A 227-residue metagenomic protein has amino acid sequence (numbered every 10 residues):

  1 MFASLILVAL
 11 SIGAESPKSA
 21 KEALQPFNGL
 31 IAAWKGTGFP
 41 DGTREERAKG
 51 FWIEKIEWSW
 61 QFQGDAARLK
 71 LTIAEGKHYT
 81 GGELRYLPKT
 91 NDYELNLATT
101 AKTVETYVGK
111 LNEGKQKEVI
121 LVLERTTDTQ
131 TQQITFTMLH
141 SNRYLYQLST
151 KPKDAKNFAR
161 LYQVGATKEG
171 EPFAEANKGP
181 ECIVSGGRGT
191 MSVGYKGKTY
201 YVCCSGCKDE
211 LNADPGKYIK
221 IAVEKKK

Functional and structural regions predicted by a protein language model:
M1-S11: Bacterial N-terminal signal peptides
E15-S16, L148-A176: Edge beta-strand at a domain terminus
K18-K35, E171-N177: N-terminal helix-cap/turn-to-beta initiation motif at the start of protein domains
K18-L24, G36-Q133: Central antiparallel beta-sheet cores of small beta-barrel/beta-sandwich binding domains
K115, M138-N142: Residue-level recognition of beta-strand termini and adjacent short loop/turns
G179, T190, Y200: Residues immediately within or flanking Cys/His clusters that coordinate Zn2+ in small zinc-binding modules
C182: Short cysteine-rich clusters marking metal-coordination/redox-active sites
S185, C207: Short Cys/His-rich metal-coordination motifs, predominantly Zn2+-binding knuckles/fingers
